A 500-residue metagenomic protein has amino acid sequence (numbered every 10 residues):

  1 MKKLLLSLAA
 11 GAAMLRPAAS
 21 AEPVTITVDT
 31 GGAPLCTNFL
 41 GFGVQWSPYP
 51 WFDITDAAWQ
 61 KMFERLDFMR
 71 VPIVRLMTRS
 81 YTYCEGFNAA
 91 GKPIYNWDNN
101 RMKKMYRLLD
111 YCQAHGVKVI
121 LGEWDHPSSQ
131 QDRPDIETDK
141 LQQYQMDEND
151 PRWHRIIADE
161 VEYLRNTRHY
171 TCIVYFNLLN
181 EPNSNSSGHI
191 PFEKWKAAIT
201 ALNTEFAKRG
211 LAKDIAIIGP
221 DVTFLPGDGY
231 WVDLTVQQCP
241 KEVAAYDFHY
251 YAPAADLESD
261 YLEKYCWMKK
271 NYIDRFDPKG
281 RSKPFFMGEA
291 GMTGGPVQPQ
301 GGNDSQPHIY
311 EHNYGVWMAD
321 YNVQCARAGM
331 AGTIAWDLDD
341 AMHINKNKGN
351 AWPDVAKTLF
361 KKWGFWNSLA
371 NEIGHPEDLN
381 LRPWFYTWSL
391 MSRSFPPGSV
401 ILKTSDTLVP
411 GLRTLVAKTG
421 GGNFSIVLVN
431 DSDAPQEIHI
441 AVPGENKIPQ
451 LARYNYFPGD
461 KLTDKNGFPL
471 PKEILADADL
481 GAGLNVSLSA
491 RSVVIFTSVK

Functional and structural regions predicted by a protein language model:
L6-P17: Hydrophobic h-region of N-terminal signal peptides that target proteins for export in Gram-negative bacteria
S20-W59: Mature N-terminal, pre-catalytic/accessory segment of carbohydrate-active enzymes
D53-L66, E160-Y163, G227-Q237, G315-N322: Short, acidic/polar
M69-D256: Substrate-binding cleft and catalytic face of glycoside hydrolase catalytic domains, especially the flexible beta-alpha
P253-Q300: Glycoside hydrolase catalytic-domain groove-lining segments
M292-S389, F395, S399-P410: Aromatic/acidic polysaccharide-binding cleft in carbohydrate-active enzymes
T407-K447, R491-I495: Carbohydrate-binding surface patches
P471-K500: C-terminal beta-strand-rich structural cap/linker in extracellular carbohydrate-active enzymes
